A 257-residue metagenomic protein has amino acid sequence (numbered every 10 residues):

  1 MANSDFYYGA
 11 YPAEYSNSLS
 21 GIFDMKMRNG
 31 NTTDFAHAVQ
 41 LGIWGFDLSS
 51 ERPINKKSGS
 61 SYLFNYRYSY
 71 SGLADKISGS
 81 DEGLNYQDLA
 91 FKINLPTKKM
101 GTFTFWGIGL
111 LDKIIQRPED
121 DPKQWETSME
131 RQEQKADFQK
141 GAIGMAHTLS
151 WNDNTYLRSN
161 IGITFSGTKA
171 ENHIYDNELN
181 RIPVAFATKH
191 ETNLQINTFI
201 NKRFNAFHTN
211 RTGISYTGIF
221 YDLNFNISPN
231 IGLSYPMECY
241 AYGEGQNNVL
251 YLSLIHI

Functional and structural regions predicted by a protein language model:
M1-D34, D47: A beta-strand signature from Gram-negative outer-membrane beta-barrel systems, especially the internal plug domain
S4, H37-L41, Y62-Y66, F105-G107 (+2 more regions): Membrane-embedded beta-strand positions of outer-membrane beta-barrel proteins
A10, M27-N29, I43-G45, I54 (+4 more regions): Transmembrane beta-strands of outer-membrane beta-barrel pores
S16, A38-D47, S80-G83: Solvent-exposed loop/turn segments connecting transmembrane beta-strands in outer-membrane beta-barrel proteins
L19, T33, W44, Q87 (+3 more regions): Exposed loop/turn and edge beta-strand positions of beta-sandwich/beta-sheet ligand-binding modules
T32-T33, P53-F138, T168: Periplasmic-side early beta-strands and strand-to-turn transitions of outer-membrane beta-barrels
L48-I54, H147: Interface amphipathic segments
N94-D112, Q134-I255: Face-selective signature of the C-terminal outer-membrane beta-barrel domain
